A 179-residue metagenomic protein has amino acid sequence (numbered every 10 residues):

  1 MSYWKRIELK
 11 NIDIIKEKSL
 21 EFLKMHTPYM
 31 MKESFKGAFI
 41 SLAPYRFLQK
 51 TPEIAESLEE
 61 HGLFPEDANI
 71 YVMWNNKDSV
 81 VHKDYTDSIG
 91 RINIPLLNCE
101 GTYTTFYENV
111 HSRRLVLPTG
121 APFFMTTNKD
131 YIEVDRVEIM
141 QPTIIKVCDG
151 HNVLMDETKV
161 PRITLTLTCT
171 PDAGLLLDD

Functional and structural regions predicted by a protein language model:
M1-V72, D78: Non-heme Fe(II)/2-oxoglutarate
W4, D67-A68, D78, I89-N93 (+3 more regions): Extracellular structured ligand-interaction cores
N11, L96-N98, C169-P171: Non-catalytic surface loops within mature trypsin-like serine protease
E60-F64, H82-T86, V134-R136, M155-T158: A general structural signal for short secondary-structure junctions and capping/turn motifs
E60-H61, T104-Y107, L176-D179: Short, charged, solvent-exposed linker or helix-capping segments at domain edges/interfaces that act as flexible hinges
M73-T143: Catalytic core of non-heme Fe(II) oxygenases with the double-stranded beta-helix
V116-D179: Catalytic core of Fe(II)/2-oxoglutarate
